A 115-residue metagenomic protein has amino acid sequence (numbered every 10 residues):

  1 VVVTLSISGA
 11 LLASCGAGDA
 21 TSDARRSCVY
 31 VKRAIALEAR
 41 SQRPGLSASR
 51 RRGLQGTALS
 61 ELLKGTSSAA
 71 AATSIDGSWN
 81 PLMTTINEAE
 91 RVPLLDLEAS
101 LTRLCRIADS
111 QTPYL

Functional and structural regions predicted by a protein language model:
V2-A10: Bacterial N-terminal signal peptides
S8, A20-T21, L97-A99: Residue-level signal for mature regions of secreted extracellular proteins and peptides
L12-S14: C-terminal motif of bacterial Sec signal peptides marking the signal peptidase cleavage site
G16-G18: Bacterial signal peptide processing site
A20-D23, S47, R51-L54, A89-P93: Non-transmembrane, amphipathic alpha-helical segments
D23-P44, R103: Post-signal peptide N-terminal segment of mature Sec-exported envelope proteins
V29, L54-L115: Extracytosolic low-complexity repeat regions of secreted or lipid-anchored proteins
E38-S49, T73, I86-A89: Secondary-structure edge/capping motif, primarily at the C-terminal ends of alpha-helices and the immediately following
